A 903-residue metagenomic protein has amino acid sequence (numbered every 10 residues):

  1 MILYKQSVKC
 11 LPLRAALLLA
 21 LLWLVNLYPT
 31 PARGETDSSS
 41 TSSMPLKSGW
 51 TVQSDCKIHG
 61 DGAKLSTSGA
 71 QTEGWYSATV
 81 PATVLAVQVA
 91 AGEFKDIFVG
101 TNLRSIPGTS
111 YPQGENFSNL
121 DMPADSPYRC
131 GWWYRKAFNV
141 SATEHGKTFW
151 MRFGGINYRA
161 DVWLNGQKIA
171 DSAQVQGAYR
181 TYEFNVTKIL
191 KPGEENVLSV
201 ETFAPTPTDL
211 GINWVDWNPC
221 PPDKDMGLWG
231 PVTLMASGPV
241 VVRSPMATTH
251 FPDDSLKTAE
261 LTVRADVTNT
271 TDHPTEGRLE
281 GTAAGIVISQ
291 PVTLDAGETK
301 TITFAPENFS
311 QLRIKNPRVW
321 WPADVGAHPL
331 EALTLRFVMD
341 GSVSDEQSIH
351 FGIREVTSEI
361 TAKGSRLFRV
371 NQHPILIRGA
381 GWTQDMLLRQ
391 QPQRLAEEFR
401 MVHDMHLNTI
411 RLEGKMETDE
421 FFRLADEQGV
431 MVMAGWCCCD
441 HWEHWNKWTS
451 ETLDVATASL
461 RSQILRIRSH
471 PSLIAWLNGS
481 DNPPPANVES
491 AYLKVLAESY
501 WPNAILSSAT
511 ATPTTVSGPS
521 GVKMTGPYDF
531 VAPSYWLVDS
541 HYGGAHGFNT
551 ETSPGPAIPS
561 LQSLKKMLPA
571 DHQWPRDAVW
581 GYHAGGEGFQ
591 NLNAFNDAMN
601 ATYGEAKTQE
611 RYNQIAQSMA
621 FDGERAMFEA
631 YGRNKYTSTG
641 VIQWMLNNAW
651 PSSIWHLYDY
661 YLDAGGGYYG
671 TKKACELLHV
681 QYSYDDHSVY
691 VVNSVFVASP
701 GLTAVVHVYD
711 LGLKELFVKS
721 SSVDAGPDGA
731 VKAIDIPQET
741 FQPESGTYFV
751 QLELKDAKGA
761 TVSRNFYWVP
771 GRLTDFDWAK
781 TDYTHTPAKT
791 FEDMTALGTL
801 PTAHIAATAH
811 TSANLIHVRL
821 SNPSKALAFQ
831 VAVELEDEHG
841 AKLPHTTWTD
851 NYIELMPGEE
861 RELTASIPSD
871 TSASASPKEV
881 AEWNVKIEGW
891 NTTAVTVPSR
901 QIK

Functional and structural regions predicted by a protein language model:
E35-R152, L210-L228, G238-V240, I360-T361 (+4 more regions): Extended carbohydrate-recognition surfaces in non-catalytic/accessory domains of CAZymes and lectin-like proteins
T51-K57, V87, A91, P123-V242 (+5 more regions): Accessory beta-strand-rich segments of carbohydrate-active enzymes
S105-G108, G114-P123, V175-Q176, V186 (+7 more regions): An acidic-aromatic loop/edge-strand motif
E144-K147, L190-E195, S310-L330, T740-F749 (+1 more regions): Short glycine/proline/serine/threonine-rich loop/turn segments at secondary-structure transition edges
K191-E195, R264-I360: Extended acidic/polar, glycine-enriched regions that form or flank non-catalytic beta-rich accessory modules
A265-D272, P575-N851, L855-A865, T871-S874 (+1 more regions): Carbohydrate-binding surfaces of carbohydrate-active enzymes
R336-V402: N-terminal carbohydrate-binding accessory modules
T409-E587, I615, M619, G623 (+3 more regions): Substrate-binding/catalytic cleft of secreted carbohydrate-active enzymes, primarily glycoside hydrolases
